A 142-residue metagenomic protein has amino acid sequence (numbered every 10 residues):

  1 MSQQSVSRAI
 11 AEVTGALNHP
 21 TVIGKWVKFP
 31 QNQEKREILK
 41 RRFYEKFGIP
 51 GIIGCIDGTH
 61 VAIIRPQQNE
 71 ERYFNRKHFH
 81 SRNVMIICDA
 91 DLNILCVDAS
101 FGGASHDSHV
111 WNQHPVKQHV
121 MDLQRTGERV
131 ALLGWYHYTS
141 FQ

Functional and structural regions predicted by a protein language model:
M1-Q142: Short, well-ordered secondary-structure "scaffold" segments embedded in the functional core of diverse domains
